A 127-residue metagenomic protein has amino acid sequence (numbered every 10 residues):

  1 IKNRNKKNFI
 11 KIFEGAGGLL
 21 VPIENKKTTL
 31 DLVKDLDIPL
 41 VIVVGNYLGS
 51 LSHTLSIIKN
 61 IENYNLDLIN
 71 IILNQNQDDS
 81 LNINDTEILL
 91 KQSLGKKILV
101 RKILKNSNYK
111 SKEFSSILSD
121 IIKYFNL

Functional and structural regions predicted by a protein language model:
I1-I23, L30: Phosphate-binding/switch loop-helix module in NTP-utilizing enzymes
I12-E14, V41-V43, I72: Structural motif
A16-G17, Y47, N76: Anionic group-transfer/hydrolysis microenvironments
E24-D31, L55-I58, I83-I88: Charged helix-capping and loop-helix junction motifs
E24-Y47: Inter-motif core of Ras-like GTPase G domains
S50: Class I SAM-dependent methyltransferase SAM-binding "motif I" and its flanking Rossmann-like core
K59-L127: C-terminal lobe/tail of nucleotide-utilizing enzymes
